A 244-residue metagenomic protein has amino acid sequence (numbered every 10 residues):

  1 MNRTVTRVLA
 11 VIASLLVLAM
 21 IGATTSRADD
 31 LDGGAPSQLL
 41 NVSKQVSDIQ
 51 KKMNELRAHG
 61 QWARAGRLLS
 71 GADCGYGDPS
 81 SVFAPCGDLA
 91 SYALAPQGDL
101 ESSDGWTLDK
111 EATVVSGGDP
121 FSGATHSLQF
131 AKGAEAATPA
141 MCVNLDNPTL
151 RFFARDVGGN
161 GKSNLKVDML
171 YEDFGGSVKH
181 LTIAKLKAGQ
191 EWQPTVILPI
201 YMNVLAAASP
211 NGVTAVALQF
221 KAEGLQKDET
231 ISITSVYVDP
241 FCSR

Functional and structural regions predicted by a protein language model:
L18-S26: C-terminal segment of classical bacterial N-terminal signal peptides
T25-C74: Composition-driven, intrinsically disordered low-complexity tracts enriched in small residues
G60-S70, A84, A93-S127: Extracellular glycan-recognition surfaces and repeat-rich motifs
L89-Y92, A137-N147, V204-S209: Extracellular and analogous surface-interaction loops
E101-W106, A140-L145, R151-N160, L170-E172 (+1 more regions): Solvent-exposed strand-to-loop "edge" motifs in beta-rich extracellular domains
A124-T149, K162: Short beta-strands within extracellular/lumenal beta-sheet-rich domains
F174-A215, K221-S232: Extracellular carbohydrate recognition and processing domains and analogous Trp-centered ligand-binding platforms
Q226-R244: Exposed low-complexity, polar/acidic, P/S/T/G-rich flexible segments that act as propeptides, protease-susceptible
